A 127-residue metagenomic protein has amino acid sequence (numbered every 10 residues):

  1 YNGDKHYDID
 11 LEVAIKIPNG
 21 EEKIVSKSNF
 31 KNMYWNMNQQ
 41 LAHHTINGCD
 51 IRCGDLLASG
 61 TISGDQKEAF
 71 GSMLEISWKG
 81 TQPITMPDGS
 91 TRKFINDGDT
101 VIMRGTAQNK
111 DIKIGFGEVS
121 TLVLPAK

Functional and structural regions predicted by a protein language model:
Y1-K127: Catalytic-pocket segment enriched in acidic/His residues
